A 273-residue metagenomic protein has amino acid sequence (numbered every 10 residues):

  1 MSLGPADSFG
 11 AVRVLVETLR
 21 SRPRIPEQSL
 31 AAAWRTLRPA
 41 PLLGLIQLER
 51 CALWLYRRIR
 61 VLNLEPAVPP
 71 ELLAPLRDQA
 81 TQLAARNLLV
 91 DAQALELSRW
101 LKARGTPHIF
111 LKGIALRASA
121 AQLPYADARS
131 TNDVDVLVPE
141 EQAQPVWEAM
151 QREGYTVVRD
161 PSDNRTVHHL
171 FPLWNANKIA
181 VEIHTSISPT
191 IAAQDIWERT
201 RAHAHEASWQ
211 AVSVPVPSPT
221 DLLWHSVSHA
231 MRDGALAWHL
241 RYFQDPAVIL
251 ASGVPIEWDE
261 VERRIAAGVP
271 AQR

Functional and structural regions predicted by a protein language model:
M1-N132, V138-R273: Conserved NTP-donor binding/palm subdomain of two-metal-ion nucleotidyltransferases/polymerases, i.e., the charged
